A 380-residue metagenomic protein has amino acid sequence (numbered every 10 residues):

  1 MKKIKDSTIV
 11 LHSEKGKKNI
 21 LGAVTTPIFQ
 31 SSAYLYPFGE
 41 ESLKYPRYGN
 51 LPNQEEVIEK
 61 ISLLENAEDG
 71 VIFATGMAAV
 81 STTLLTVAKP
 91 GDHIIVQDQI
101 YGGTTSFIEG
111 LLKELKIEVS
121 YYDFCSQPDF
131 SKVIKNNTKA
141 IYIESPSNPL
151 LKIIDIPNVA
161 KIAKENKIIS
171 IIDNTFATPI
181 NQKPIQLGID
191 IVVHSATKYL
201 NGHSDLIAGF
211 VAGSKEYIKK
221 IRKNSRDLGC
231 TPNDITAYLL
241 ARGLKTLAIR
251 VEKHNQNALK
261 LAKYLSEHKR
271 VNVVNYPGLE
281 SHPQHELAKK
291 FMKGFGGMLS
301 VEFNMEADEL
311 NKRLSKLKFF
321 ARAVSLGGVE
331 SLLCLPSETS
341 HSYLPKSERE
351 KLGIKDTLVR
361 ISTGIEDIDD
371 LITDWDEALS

Functional and structural regions predicted by a protein language model:
M1-I28: Short conserved active-site loop signatures built around small residues
K2-S7, S13, A212, N272-V273 (+2 more regions): Positively charged, small/polar-rich N-terminal and surface patches that mediate targeting and assembly and bind
H12, G16, D69-R270, N275 (+1 more regions): Conserved PLP-enzyme active-site core in the AAT-like
I28, Y36-E56, L63, L332-T357: Glycine-rich phosphate/pyrophosphate-binding loop and adjacent beta-alpha nucleotide/cofactor-binding cores
A33-S81, G103-G110: Conserved N-terminal alpha-helix of the aminotransferase class I/II PLP-enzyme fold
E109, E118-S120, N136, M305 (+2 more regions): PLP-dependent enzyme catalytic core of the Aspartate aminotransferase-like
L240-I249, G297-N304, R360-G364: Short, well-ordered beta-strand elements within core beta-sheets of diverse protein domains
L259-G327, L344-K346, E350, D376: Conserved small-domain helix->loop->beta segment predominantly found in fold-type I
